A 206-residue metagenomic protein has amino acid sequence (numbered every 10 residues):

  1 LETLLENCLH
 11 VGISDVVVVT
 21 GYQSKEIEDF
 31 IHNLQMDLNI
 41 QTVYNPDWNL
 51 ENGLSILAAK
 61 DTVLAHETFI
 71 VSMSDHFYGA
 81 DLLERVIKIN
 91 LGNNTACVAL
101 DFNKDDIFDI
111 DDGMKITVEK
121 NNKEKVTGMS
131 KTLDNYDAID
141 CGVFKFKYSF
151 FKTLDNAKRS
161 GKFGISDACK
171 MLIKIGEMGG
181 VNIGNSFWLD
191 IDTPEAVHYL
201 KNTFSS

Functional and structural regions predicted by a protein language model:
L1-T68, S160: Conserved N-terminal catalytic core of the sugar/cofactor nucleotidyltransferase
T20, M73, L100-D101: Short beta-strand/turn micro-motifs composed of small residues that flank or help shape donor/cofactor-binding pockets
G21, V43-N45, M129-T132, V181-G184: Conserved beta-strand termini and adjacent loop/short-helix elements that scaffold enzyme active sites in alpha/beta
E26-D29, D81, D190, Y199: Phosphate- and divalent-cation-binding pockets in alpha/beta enzyme and binding domains that engage nucleotide-derived
N39-Q41, K125, E177-G179: Conserved beta-strand segments of alpha/beta enzyme cores
H66-F77: Short beta-strand-to-loop acidic/aromatic patch adjacent to the donor-nucleotide binding site
G79-R159: Conserved core of the sugar-phosphate nucleotidyltransferase
D137-S206: Conserved alpha/beta core of the MobA/IspD/sugar-nucleotide pyrophosphorylase nucleotidyltransferase superfamily
